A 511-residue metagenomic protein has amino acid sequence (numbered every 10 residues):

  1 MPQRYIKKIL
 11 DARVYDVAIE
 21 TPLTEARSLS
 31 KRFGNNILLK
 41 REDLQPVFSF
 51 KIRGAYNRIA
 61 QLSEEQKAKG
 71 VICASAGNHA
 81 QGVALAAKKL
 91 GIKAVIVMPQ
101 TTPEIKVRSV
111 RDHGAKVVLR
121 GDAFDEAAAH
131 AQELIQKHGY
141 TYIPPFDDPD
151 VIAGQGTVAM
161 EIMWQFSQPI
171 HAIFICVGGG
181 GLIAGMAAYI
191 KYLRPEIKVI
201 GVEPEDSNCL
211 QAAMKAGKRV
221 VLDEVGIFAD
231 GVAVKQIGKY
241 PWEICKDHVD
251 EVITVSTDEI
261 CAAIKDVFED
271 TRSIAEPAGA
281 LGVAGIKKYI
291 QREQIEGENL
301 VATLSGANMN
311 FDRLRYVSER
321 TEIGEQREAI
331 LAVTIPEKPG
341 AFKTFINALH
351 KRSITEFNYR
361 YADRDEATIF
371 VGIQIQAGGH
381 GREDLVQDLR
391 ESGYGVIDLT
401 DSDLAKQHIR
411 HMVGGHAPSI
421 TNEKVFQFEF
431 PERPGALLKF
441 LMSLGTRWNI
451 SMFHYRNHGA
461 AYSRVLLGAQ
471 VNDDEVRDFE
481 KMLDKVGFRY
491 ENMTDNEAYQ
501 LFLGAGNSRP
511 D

Functional and structural regions predicted by a protein language model:
M1-A436, F440-D511: PLP-dependent amino-acid enzyme catalytic core
